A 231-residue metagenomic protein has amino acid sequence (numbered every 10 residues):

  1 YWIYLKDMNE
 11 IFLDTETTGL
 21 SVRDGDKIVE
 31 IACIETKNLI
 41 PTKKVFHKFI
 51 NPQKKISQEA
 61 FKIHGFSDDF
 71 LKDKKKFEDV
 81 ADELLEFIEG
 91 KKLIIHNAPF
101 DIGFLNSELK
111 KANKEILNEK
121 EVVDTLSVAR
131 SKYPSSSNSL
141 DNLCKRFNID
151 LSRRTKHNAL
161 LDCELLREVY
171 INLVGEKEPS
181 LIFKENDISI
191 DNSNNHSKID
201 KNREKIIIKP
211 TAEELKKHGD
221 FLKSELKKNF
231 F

Functional and structural regions predicted by a protein language model:
Y1-K120, R130, L140-H157, F230-F231: Conserved non-catalytic scaffold segment of RNase H-like nuclease domains
K74, L160, A212-L215: Generic detection of long, well-ordered alpha-helical segments
K92-I95, F104, E108, S139-H196: Acidic, Mg2+-coordinating catalytic module of metal-dependent nucleases/exonucleases that use a two-metal-ion mechanism
D124, V128: Ligand/cofactor pocket segment of small-molecule handling proteins
S136: Glycine-rich phosphate-binding loop plus the immediately following alpha-helix
N172-F231: Acidic two-metal-ion nuclease catalytic site recognized across multiple nuclease folds, prominently DnaQ/RNase D-T
